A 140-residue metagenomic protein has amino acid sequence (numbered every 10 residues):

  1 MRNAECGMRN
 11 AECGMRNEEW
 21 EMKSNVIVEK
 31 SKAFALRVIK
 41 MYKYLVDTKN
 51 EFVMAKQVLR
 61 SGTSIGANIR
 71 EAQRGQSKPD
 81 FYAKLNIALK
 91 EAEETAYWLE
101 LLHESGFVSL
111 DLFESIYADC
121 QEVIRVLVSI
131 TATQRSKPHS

Functional and structural regions predicted by a protein language model:
M1-S140: Short, C-terminally biased terminal segments at protein or domain edges
